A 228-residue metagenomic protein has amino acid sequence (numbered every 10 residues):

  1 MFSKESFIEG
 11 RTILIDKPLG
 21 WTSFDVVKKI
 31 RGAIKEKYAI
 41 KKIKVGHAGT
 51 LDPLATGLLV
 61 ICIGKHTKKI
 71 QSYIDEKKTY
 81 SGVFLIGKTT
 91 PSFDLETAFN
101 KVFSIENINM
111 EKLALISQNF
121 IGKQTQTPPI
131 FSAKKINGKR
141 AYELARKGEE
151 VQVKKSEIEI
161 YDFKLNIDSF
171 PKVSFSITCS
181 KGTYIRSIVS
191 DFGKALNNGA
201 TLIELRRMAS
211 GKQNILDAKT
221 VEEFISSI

Functional and structural regions predicted by a protein language model:
M1-I228: Catalytic/RNA-binding core of pseudouridine synthases
